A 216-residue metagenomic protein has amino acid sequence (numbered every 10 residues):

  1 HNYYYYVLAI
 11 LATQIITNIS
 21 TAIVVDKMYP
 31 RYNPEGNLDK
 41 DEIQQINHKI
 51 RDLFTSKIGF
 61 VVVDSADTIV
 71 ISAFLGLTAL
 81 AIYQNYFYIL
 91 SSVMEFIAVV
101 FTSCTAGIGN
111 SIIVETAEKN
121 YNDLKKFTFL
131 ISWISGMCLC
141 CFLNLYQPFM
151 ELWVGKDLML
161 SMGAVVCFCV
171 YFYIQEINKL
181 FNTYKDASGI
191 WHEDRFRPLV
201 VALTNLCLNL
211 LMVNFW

Functional and structural regions predicted by a protein language model:
Y3-I10, T21-S65, I69, G107-N122: Interhelical loop/hinge segments that connect adjacent transmembrane helices in multipass membrane
Y3-Y4, T78-A81, M159-M162, W191-H192: Residues that define the loop-to-transmembrane-helix transition and helix capping in multi-pass membrane transporters
Y6-I23, S56, F60-D64, F87 (+3 more regions): Short runs within selected transmembrane alpha-helices of multi-pass transporters and secretion channels
Y29-R31, L90-T128, N182-A187: Helix-loop junctions and terminal segments of transmembrane helices in multi-pass membrane transport/translocation
I50, F54, I58-V70, F74 (+8 more regions): Short helix-kink/termination motifs in transmembrane helices of multi-pass secondary transporters
V61-S92, N110-S111, Q147-D157: Helix-terminus/linker motif at the lipid-water interface of multi-pass membrane proteins
L75-T78, I112, G189-W191, F215-W216: Membrane-helix interface residues
N122-E176, L203-F215: Alpha-helical transmembrane segments of multi-pass membrane transport and lipid-handling proteins
